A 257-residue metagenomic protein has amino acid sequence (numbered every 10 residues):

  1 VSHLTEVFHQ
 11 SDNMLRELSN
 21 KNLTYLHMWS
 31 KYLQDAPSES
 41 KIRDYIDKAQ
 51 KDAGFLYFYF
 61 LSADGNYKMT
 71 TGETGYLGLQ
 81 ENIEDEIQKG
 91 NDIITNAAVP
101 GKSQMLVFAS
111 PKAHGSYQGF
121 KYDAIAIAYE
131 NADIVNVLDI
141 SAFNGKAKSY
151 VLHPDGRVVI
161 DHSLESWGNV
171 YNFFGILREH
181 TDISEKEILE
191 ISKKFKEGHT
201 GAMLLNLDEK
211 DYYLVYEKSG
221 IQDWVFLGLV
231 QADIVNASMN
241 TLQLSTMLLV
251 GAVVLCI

Functional and structural regions predicted by a protein language model:
V1-S40: Juxtamembrane extracytoplasmic/periplasmic/luminal helical "stalk" adjacent to the first N-terminal
S38-G54, A124-G175: Solvent-exposed, extracytoplasmic
R43-Y45, T70-P100, S166-L204: Extracytoplasmic/periplasmic sensor domains and loops in membrane signaling proteins
K51-F58, D64-S141, K146-K148: Extracytoplasmic/periplasmic ligand-binding sensor regions of membrane-associated signaling proteins
L61-N66, H153-R157: Short acidic/glycine-rich beta-turn/loop cap or linker motifs at sensory/regulatory domain boundaries that couple input
S116, L177-L244: Extracellular/periplasmic juxtamembrane segments that couple receptor/chemosensory ectodomains to their
S245-L249, V253-I257: Cytosolic-side ends of inner-membrane transmembrane helices, especially those that anchor bacterial signal-transduction
